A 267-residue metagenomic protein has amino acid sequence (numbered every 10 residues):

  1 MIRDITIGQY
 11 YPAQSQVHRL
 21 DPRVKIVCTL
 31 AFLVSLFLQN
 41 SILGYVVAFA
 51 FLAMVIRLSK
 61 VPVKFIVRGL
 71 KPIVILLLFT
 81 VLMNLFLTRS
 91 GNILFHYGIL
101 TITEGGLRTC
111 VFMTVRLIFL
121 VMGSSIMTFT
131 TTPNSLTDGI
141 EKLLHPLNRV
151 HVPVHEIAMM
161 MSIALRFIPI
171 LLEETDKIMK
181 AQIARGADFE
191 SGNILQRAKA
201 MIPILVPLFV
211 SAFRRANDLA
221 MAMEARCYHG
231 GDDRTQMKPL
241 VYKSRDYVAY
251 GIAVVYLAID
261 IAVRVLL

Functional and structural regions predicted by a protein language model:
M1-I42, A48-R57, K142-H145, R149-V152 (+3 more regions): Transmembrane alpha-helix interface motif
Q14, F37, K60-F65, Y97 (+4 more regions): Membrane-helix interfacial "entry" motifs
D21, I66, L70, V111-V115: Hydrophobic alpha-helical elements at and bordering transmembrane segments of multi-pass membrane proteins
K25, V63-V74, A249: Alpha-helical transmembrane segments and their helix-start/interface "positive-inside/aromatic belt" motifs in integral
S41, Y45, K60-K64, T88-H96 (+2 more regions): Transmembrane helix-loop junctions in multipass membrane proteins, especially transporters and channels
F51-V61, L76-F79: Alpha-helical transmembrane segments and their membrane-interface exit regions
I73-A187, I194: Juxtamembrane/interface alpha-helical elements of multi-pass membrane proteins
